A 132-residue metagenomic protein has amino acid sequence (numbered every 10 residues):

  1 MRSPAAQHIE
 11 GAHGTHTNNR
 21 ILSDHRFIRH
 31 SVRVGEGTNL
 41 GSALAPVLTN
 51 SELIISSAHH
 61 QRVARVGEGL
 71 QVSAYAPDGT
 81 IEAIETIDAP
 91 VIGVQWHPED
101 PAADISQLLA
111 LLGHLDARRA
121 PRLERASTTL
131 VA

Functional and structural regions predicted by a protein language model:
M1-E10: Catalytic nucleophile loop
E10-A132: Amide-donor transfer/coupling interface in amidating biosynthetic enzymes
